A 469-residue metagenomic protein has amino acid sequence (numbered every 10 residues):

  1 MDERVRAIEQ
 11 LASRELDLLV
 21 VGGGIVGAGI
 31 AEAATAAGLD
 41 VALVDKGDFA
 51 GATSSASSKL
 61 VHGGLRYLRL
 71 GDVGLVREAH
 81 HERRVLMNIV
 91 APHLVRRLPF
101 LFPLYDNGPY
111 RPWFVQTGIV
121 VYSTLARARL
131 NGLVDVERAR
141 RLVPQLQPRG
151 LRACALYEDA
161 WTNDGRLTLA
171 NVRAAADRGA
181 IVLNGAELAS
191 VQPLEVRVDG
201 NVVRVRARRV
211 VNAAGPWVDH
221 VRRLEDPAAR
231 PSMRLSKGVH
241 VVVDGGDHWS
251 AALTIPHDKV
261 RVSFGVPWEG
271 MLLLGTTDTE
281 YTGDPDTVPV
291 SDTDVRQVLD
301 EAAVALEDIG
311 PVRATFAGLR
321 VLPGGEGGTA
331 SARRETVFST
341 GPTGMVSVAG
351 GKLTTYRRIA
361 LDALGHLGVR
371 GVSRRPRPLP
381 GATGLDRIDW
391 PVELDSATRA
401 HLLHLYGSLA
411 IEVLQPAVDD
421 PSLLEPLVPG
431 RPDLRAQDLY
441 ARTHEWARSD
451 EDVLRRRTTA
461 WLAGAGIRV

Functional and structural regions predicted by a protein language model:
M1-L18, A33-A36: Extreme N-terminal leader/targeting segments of oxidoreductases
V20-V21, V205-G215: Short hydrophobic core segments
G23-G24, A28, K46: Glycine-rich Rossmann-fold phosphate-binding loop(s) that bind the pyrophosphate of adenine dinucleotide cofactors
T35-A56: Glycine-rich FAD pyrophosphate-binding loop
K59-L142: Dinucleotide-binding Rossmann-like beta1-alpha1 core, especially the glycine-rich loop that anchors the ADP
A155-L194, V198-R208: Helical element adjacent to the flavin cofactor pocket in flavoenzyme catalytic cores
A174, R230-V243, D247-L273, T279-H401 (+5 more regions): C-terminal catalytic lobe of FAD-dependent flavoproteins
N212-P227: Flavin (primarily FAD) binding-site architecture
